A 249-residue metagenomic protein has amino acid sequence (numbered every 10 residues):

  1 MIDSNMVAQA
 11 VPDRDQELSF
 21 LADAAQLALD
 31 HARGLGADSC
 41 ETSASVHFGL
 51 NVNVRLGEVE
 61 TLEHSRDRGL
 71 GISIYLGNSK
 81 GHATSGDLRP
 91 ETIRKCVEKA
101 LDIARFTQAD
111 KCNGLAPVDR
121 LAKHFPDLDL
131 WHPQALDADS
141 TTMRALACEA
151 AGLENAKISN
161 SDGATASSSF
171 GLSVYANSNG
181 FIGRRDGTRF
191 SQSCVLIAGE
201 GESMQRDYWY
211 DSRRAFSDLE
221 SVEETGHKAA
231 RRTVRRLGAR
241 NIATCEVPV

Functional and structural regions predicted by a protein language model:
M1-P248: Active-site bordering "gate/hinge" segments that shape substrate access to catalytic or cofactor-binding pockets
